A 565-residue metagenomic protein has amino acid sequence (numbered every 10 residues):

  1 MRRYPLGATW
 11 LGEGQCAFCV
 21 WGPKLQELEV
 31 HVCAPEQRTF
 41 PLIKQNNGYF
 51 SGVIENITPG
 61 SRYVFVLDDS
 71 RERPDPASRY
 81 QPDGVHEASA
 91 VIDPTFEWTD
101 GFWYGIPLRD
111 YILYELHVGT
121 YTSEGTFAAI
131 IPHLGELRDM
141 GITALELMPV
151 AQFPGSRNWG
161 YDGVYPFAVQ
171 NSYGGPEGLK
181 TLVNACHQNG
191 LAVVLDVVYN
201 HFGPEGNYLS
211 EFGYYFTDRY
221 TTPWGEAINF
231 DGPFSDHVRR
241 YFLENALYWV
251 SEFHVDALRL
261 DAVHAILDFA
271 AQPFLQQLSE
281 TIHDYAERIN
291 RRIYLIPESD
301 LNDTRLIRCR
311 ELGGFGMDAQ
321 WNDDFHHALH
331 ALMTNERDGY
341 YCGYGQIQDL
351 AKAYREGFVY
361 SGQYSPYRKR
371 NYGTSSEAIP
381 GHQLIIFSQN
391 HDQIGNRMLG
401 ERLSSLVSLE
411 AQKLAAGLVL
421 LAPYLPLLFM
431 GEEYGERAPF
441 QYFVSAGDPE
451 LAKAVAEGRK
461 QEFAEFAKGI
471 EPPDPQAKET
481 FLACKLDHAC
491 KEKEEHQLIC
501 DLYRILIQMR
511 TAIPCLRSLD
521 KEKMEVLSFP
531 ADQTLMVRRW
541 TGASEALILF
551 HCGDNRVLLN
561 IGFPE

Functional and structural regions predicted by a protein language model:
M1-A17, E36-E115, T120-G125, E136 (+1 more regions): The feature marks proteins involved in alpha-glucan
R2-Y4, E356-N371, L428-F429, Y434-F443 (+1 more regions): Glycan-recognition and catalytic regions of carbohydrate-active enzymes
V20, F65, L116, L137 (+12 more regions): Conserved, mostly hydrophobic/aromatic
Q26-L28, S61, R556-L559: Short beta-strand/loop motifs in extracellular/secreted proteins, especially within beta-sandwich accessory domains
L67-G101, N189, L209-P223, G339-K369 (+2 more regions): Core domains of carbohydrate- and sulfate-ester-processing enzymes
F102-L108, H117-R288, Y294, R305-L306: Substrate-binding/active-site clefts of carbohydrate-active enzymes
L275, S279-E465, I548: Conserved alpha/beta catalytic core and glycan-binding cleft of carbohydrate-active enzymes
G553-E565: C-terminal beta-sandwich/jelly-roll accessory domains of carbohydrate-active enzymes
